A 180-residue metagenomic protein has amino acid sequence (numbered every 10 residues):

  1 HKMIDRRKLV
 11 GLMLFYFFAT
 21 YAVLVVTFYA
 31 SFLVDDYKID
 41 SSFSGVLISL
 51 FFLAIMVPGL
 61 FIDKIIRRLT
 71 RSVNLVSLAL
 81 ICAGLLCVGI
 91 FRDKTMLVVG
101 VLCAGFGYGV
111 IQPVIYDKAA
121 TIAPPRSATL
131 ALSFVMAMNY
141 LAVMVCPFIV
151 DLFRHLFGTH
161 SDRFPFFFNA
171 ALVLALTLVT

Functional and structural regions predicted by a protein language model:
K8-S49: Extracytoplasmic gate region of multi-pass secondary transporters
F15-Y16, T20, K94-G105: Helical-face signature of the major facilitator-like transporter fold
V46-I55, N139: Transmembrane alpha-helical segments of major facilitator superfamily
V57-T70, R154-H155: Helix-to-loop junctions at the C-terminal end of transmembrane segments in multipass secondary transporters
S72-C87: Structural signature of the two symmetry-related core transmembrane helices
V110-P124: Intracellular juxtamembrane helix-capping segments at the cytosolic ends of symmetry-related transmembrane helices
I122-G158: A late C-terminal transmembrane helix in Major Facilitator Superfamily
V150-V173: A membrane-interface helix-boundary motif in multi-pass transporters
